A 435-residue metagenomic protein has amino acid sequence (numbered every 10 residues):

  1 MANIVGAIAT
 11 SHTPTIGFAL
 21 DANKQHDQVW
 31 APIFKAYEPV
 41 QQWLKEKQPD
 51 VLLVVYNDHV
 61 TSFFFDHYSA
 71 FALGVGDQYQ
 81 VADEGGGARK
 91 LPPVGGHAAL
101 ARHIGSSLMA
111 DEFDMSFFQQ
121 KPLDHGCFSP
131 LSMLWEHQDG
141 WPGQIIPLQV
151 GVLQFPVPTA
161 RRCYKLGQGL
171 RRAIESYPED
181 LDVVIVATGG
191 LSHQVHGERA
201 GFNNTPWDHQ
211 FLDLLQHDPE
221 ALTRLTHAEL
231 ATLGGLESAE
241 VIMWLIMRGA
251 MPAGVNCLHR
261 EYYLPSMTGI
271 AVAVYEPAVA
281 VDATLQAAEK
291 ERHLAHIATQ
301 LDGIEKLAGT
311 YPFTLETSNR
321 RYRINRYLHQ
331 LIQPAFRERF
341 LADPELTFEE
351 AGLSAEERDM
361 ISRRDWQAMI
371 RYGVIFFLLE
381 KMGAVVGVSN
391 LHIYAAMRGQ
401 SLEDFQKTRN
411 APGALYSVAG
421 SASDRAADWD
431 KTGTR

Functional and structural regions predicted by a protein language model:
M1-D50, S62-K165, S176, E198-I297: Flexible, D/E/H-enriched segments
V5, P49-L52, R337, R358: A common structural microfeature
H12-P14, L53-H59, P344: Short glycine-rich, polar/acidic loop-and-turn segments at beta strand-coil junctions
K35, P39, K165, G169 (+1 more regions): A non-catalytic, amphipathic alpha-helix used as a structural packing/dimerization or gating element in enzyme scaffolds
D50-Y56, L148, L181-L191: Beta-strand elements within well-structured catalytic alpha/beta cores of enzymes that handle phosphate/sulfate esters
Q168-V183: Non-transmembrane, aqueous-exposed alpha-helical and coiled segments at domain scale
Q194-V195: Short, solvent-exposed loop/turn segments at secondary-structure junctions
Q286-R435: Charged, low-complexity intrinsically disordered segments
